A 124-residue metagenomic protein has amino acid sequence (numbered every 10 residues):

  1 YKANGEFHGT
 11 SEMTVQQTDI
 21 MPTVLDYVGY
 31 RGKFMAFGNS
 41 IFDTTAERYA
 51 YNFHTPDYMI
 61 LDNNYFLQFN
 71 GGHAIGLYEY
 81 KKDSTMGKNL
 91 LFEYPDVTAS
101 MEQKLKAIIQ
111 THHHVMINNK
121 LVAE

Functional and structural regions predicted by a protein language model:
Y1-A3, D62, Y80-K81: Short beta-strand-to-coil "C-cap" segments at the C-terminal boundary of structured domains/repeats, marking
Y1-R31: Substrate-binding rim/cap in mid-to-C-terminal beta-strand-loop elements of soluble/periplasmic
E6, G32, A36, T85: Residue-level signal for pocket-adjacent positions within structured domains
T10, S40, N89-L90: Conserved beta-strand positions that form and line the central face of beta-propeller blades
V24-L77: C-terminal cap/loop subdomain of S1 sulfatases and analogous C-terminal strand-loop tails that border
Y65-E124: C-terminal accessory region downstream of the catalytic core in glycan-modifying enzymes
